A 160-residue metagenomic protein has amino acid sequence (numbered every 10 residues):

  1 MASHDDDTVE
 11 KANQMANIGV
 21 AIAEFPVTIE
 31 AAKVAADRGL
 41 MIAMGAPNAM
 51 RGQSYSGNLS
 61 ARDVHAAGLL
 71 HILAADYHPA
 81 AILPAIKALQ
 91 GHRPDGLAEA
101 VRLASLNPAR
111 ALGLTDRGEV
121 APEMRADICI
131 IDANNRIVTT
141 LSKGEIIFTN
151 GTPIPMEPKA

Functional and structural regions predicted by a protein language model:
M1-I42, S54-L69: Histidine/acidic residue-rich metal-binding segments in metalloenzymes
T8, N107, P153: Residue-level detector of flexible, active-site-proximal loop/helix-junction positions within diverse enzyme catalytic
K11-A12, K33, G52-S54, I82-L83 (+3 more regions): Short secondary-structure boundary/hinge segments and terminal tails
A21-I22, H71, D127, V138: Conserved acidic residues
T28-A32, A36-M50, I147-P158: N-proximal accessory regions
D37-A133: His/Asp/Glu-enriched, well-ordered alpha-helical/loop segment that forms or immediately abuts the divalent-metal
R110, V120-A160: C-terminal cap of metal-dependent C-N hydrolases
